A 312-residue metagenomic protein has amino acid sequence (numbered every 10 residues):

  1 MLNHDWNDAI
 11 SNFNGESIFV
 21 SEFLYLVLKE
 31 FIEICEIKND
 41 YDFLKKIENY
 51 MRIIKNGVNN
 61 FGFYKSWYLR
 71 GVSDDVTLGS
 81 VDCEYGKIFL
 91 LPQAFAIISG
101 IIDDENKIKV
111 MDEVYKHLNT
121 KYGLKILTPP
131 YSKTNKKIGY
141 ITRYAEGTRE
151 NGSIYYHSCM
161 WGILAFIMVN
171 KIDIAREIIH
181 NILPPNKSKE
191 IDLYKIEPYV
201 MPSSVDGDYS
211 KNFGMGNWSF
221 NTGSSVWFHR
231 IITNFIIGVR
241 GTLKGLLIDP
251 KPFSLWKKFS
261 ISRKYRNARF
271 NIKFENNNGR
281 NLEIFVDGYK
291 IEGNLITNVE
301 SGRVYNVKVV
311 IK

Functional and structural regions predicted by a protein language model:
M1, F19-L26, E105, H157 (+3 more regions): Conserved active-site and cofactor/substrate-binding residues in soluble primary-metabolism enzymes
M1-C35: Aromatic-lined, polymer-binding surfaces characteristic of secreted/periplasmic polysaccharide-degrading enzymes
N7-S21, V76-S99, I141-C159, L164 (+2 more regions): Solvent-exposed loop and edge beta-strand segments that line ligand/cofactor-binding and catalytic clefts
F19, L26, W67-L69, I97-I98 (+5 more regions): Structured core elements
F23-I138, H180, P184-F213: Catalytic cores of carbohydrate-active enzymes
L28-F31, S158-G162, A175-I178: Extended, hydrophobic alpha-helical segments in both membrane/secreted and soluble proteins
K116-N119, S132, Y144-N151, L164-K312: Non-catalytic C-terminal accessory modules of carbohydrate-active enzymes
